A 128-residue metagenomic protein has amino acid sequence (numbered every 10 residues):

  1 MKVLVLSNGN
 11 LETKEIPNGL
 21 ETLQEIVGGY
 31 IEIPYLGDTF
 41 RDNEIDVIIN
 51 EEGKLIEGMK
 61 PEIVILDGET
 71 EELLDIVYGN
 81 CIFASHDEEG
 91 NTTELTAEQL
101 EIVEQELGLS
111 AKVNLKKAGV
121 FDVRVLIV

Functional and structural regions predicted by a protein language model:
M1-V128: Short beta-rich binding modules
